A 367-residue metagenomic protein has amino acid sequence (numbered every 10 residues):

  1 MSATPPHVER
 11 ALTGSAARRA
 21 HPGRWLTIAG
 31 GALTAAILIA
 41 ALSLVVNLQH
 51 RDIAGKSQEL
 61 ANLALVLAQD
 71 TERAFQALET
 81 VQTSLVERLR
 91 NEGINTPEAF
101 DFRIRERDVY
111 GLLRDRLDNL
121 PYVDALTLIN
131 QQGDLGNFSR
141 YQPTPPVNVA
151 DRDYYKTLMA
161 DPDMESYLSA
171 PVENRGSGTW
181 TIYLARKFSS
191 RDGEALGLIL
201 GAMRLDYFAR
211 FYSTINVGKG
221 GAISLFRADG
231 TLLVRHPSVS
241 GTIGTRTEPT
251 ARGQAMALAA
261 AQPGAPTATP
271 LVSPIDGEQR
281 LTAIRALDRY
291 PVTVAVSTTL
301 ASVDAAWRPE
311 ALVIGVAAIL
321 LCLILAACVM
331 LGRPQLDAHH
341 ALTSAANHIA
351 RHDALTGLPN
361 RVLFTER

Functional and structural regions predicted by a protein language model:
S2-R10, S15-H50, G315-I324: Extreme N-terminal signal-anchor transmembrane helix of membrane signaling/transducer proteins, especially in bacteria
S2-T13, S240, T245-V313: Extracellular/periplasmic juxtamembrane segments that couple receptor/chemosensory ectodomains to their
P22-L26, L33-A99, D118-Y122: Juxtamembrane extracytoplasmic/periplasmic/luminal helical "stalk" adjacent to the first N-terminal
H50-Q58, L331-R351: Cytosolic signal-transmission helices at domain junctions
R73, L117-A125, Q131-T214, A222: Extracytoplasmic/periplasmic ligand-binding sensor regions of membrane-associated signaling proteins
F102-R107, R140-V172, S238-L271: Extracytoplasmic/periplasmic sensor domains and loops in membrane signaling proteins
A301-S344: Cytoplasm-proximal transmembrane signaling helix
S344-E366: Conserved nucleotide-binding and Mg2+-coordinating catalytic segments in signaling enzymes
